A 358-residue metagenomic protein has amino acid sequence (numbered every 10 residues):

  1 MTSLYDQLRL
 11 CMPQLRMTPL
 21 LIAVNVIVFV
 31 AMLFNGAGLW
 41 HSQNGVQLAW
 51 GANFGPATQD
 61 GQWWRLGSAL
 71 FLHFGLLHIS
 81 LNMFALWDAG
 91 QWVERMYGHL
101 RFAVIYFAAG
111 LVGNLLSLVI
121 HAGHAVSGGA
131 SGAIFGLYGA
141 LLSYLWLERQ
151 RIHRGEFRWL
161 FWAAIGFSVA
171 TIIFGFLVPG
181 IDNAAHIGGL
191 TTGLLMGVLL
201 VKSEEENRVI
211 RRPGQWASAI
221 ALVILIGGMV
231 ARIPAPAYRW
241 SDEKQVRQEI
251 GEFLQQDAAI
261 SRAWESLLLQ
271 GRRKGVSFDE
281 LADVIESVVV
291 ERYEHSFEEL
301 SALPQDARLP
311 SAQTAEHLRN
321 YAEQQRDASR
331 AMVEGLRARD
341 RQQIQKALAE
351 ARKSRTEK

Functional and structural regions predicted by a protein language model:
M1-E249: A detector for small-residue-rich transmembrane helices and their helix-helix packing motifs
D242-Q324, A328-R330, L336, D340-K358: Alpha-helical segments in soluble extracytoplasmic regions
